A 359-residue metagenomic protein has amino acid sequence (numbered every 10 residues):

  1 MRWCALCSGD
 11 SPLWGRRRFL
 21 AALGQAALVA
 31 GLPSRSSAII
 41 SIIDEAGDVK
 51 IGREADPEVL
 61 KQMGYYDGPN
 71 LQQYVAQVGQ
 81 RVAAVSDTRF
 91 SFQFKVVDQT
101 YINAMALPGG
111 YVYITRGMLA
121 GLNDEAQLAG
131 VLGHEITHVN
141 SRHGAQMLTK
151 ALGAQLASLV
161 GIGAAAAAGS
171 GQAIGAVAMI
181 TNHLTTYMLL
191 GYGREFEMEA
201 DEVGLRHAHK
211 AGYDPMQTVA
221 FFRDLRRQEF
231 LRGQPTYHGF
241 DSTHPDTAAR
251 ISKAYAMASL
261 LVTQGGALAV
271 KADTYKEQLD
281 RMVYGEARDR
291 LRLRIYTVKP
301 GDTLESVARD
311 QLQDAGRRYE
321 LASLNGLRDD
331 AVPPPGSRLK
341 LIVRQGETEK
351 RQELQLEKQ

Functional and structural regions predicted by a protein language model:
M1-G15, A22-V29: N-terminal secretory signal peptides
L13, P69, L122-E125, H244 (+1 more regions): Short, solvent-exposed loop/helix junctions and linker helices that flank or host conserved functional motifs
F19-L20, G31, V298-T303: Amphipathic alpha-helical protein-interaction segments
G31-G169, R206, K210-Y213, F230-P235 (+1 more regions): Peri-catalytic and regulatory segments of divalent metal-dependent proteins
I39-G47, R53, Y65, Q73 (+5 more regions): Extracytoplasmic and endomembrane cell-envelope/extracellular-matrix remodeling and assembly machinery
Q155-S158, I162, G175-N182, T186: Membrane-interacting helical modules
